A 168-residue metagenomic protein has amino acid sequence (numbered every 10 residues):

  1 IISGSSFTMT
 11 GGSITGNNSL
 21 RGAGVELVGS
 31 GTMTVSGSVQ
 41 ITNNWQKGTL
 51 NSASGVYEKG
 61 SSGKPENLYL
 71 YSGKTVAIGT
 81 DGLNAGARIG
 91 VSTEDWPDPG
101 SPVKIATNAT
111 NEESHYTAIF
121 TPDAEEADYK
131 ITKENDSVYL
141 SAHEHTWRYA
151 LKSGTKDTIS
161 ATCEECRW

Functional and structural regions predicted by a protein language model:
S3-G4, S19-L20, V28-T32, G73 (+1 more regions): Short, solvent-exposed linear patches
F7-T8, G12, V25, G31-T34 (+2 more regions): Solenoid scaffold repeats with emphasis on beta-solenoid/beta-helix
G16, R21, T42-N43, G48: Residues in short coils/turns that link rungs of repeat/solenoid architectures in beta-rich domains
G22, N135-S137, K156-S160: A generic structural signal for beta-strand entry/edge sites
A23-G24, E66: Extracytoplasmic/periplasmic beta-strand context in beta-sandwich domains, especially the cupredoxin/COX2 CuA-binding
V28-G29, S92-P97, E164: Short, flexible beta-strand-to-coil junctions
S36-S38, N44, G48-W147: Extracellular/surface-exposed low-complexity segments
H143-W168: Thrombospondin type-1
